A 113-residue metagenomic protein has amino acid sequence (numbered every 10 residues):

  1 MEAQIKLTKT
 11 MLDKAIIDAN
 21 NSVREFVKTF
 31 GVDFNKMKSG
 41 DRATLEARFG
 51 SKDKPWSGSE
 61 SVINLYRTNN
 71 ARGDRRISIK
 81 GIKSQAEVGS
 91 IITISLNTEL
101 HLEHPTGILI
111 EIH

Functional and structural regions predicted by a protein language model:
M1-H113: Acidic, low-complexity intrinsically disordered regions
